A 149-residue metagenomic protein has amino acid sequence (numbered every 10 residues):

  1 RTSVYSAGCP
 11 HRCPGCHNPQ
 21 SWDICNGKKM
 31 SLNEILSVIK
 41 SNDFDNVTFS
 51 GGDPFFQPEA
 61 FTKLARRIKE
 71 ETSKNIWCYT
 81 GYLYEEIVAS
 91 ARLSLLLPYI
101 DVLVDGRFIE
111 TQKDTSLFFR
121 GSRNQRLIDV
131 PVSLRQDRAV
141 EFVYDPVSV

Functional and structural regions predicted by a protein language model:
R1, K40-N42, E71-K74, G81-V149: Auxiliary Fe-S-binding modules of radical SAM enzymes
R1-K29: Canonical Radical SAM [4Fe-4S] cluster-binding loop centered on the CxxxCxxC motif and its immediate flanking residues
Y5, C9, C13, I35 (+2 more regions): Membrane-targeting and insertion segments and their boundary/processing signals
C9, P54, F108: Hydrophobic pocket-lining residues within nucleotide cofactor-binding pockets
N18-L96: Conserved Radical SAM active-site core
